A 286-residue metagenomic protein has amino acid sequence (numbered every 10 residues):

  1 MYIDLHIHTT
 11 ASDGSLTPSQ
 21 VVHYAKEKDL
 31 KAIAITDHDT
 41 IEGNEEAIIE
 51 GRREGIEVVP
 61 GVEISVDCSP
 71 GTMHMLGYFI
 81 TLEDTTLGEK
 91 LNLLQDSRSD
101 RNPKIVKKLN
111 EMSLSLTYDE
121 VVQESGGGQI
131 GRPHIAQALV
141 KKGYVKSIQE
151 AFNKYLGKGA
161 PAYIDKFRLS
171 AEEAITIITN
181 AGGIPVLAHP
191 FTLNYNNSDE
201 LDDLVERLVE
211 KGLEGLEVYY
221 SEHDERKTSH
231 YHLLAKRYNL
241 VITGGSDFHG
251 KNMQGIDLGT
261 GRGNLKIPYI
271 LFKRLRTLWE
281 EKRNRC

Functional and structural regions predicted by a protein language model:
M1-T9, S15-L30, E42-P60, I64-E83 (+4 more regions): Charged catalytic cores and adjacent phosphate/nucleic-acid-binding surfaces used for phosphate/nucleic-acid chemistry
A34: A short beta-strand/loop micro-motif in the catalytic core of glycosyltransferases that engages the nucleotide-sugar
T81, N92-P103, Q129: Short, amphipathic alpha-helical segments
G88-S97, V122-S125, P161-A162: Flexible, glycine/proline-enriched loop segments at strand-loop-helix junctions that form or flank small-ligand binding
D96-Q123: Conserved phosphoryl-transfer catalytic core
S125-P190: Conserved acidic, metal-coordinating active-site core of Asp-based, Mg2+-dependent phosphoryl-transfer enzymes
